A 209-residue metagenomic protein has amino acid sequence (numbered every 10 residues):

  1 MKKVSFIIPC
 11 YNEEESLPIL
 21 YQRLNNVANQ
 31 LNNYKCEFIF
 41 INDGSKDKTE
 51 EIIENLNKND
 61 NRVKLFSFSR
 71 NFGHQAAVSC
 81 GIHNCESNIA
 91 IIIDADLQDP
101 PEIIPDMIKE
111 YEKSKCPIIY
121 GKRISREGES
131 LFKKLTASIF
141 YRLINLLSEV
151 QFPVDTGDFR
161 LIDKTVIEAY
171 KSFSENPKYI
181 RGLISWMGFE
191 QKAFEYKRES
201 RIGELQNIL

Functional and structural regions predicted by a protein language model:
M1-S130: Structured catalytic core of nucleotide-sugar glycosyltransferases
I8, I208-L209: General structural signal for secondary-structure boundaries
K35, S138, W186-G188: Short, charged/polar low-complexity linear motifs in solvent-exposed/disordered segments
I41, K197-E199: Short loop/turn motifs enriched for small/polar and acidic residues
F66-R70, H74-N84, P101-L183, E199-I208: Acceptor/aglycone-binding surface of glycosyltransferases and processive sugar-polymer synthases
M187-Y196: Structured inter-helical modules in multipass membrane proteins
